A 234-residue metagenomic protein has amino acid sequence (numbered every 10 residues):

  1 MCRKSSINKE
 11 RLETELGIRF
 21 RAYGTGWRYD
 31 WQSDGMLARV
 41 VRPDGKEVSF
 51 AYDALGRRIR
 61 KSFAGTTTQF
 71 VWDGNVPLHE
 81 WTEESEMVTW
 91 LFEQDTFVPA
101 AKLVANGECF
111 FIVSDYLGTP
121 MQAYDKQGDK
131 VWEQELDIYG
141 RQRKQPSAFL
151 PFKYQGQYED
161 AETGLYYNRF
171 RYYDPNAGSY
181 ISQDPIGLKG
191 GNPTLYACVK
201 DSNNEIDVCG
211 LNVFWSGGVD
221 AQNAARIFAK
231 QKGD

Functional and structural regions predicted by a protein language model:
M1-F111, D129-V131, D137, K144-K153: Acidic/glycine-rich beta-solenoid
R42, K126, P175, L188: Short, conserved catalytic or interaction motifs in soluble domains
W72, K102, N106-F170, N176 (+1 more regions): A motif-centric feature for acidic-aromatic and gly/ser/thr-rich catalytic loops and repeats
G107, G187-L188: Short strand->helix junction
F149, C209-V213: Short cysteine/histidine-rich zinc-coordinating motifs and their immediately flanking basic loops
N192-D201: Short beta-strand-alpha-helix junction that forms the catalytic/metal-binding core of metal-dependent nuclease domains
N212-D234: Catalytic toxin/effector domains delivered as secreted proteins or via bacterial secretion systems
